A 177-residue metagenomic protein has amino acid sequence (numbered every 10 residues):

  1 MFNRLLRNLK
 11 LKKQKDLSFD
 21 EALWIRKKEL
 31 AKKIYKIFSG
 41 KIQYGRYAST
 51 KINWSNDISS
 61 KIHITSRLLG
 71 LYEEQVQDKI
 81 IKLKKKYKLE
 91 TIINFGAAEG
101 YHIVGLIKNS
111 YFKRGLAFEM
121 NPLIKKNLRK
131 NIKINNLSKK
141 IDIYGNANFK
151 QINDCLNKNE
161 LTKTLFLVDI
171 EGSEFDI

Functional and structural regions predicted by a protein language model:
M1-P122, K126-N131, C155-L161: S-adenosyl-L-methionine
T91, F95-E99, I143-I177: Active-site segment flanking the S-adenosylmethionine/decSAM binding pocket in AdoMet-dependent transferases
G115, D142-I143: Hydrophobic/aromatic anchor residues within beta-strands of the central parallel beta-sheet of Rossmann-like
N127-I141: Short, conserved SAM-binding/catalytic segment of Class I S-adenosyl-L-methionine-dependent methyltransferases
